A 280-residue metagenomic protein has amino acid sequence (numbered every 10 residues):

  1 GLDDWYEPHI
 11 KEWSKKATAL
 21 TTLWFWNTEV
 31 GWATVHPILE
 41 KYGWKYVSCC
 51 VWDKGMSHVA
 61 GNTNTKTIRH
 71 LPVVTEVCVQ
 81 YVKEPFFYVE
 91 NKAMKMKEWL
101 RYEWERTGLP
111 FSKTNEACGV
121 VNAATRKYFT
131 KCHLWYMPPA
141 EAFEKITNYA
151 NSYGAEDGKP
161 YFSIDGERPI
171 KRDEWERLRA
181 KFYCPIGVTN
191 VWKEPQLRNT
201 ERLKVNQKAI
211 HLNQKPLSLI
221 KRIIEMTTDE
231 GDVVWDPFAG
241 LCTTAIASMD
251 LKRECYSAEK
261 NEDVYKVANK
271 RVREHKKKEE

Functional and structural regions predicted by a protein language model:
G1-K266: Core catalytic lobe of class I
N269-E280: Short, conserved SAM-binding/catalytic segment of Class I S-adenosyl-L-methionine-dependent methyltransferases
